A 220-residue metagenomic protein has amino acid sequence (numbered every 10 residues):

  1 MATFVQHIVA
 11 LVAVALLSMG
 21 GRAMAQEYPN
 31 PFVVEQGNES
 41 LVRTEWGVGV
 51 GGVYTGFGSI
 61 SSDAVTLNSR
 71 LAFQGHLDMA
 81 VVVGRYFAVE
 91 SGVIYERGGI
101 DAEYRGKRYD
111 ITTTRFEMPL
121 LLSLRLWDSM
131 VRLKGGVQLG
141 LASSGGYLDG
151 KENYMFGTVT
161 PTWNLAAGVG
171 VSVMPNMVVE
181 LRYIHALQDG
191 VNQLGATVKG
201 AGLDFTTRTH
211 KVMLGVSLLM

Functional and structural regions predicted by a protein language model:
G21-A80, L133, G140-G146, K151 (+2 more regions): Short glycine/proline- and aromatic-enriched beta-strand/turn motifs that initiate or cap beta-hairpins
N38-V42, A64-L71, K107-T114, Y154-P161 (+1 more regions): Replace "Gram-negative outer membrane beta-barrel proteins" with "bacterial and organellar outer membrane beta-barrel
G52-G58, Y95-G99, L126-D128, L139-S143 (+2 more regions): Transmembrane beta-strands of outer-membrane beta-barrel pores
G58-A64, D101-K107, G145-E152, V191-V198: Outer-membrane beta-barrel translocator domains and adjoining extracellular loop/strand segments of Gram-negative
H76-D78, P119-S123, G168-G170, G215-S217: Outer-membrane beta-barrel architecture
V81-R85, L124-D128, V173-P175, M220: Outer-membrane beta-barrel strand-turn architecture
Y86-V89, M130-L133, V171, P175-L181: Repeated loop/turn-to-beta-strand initiation elements of outer-membrane beta-barrel proteins
Y154-M155, T160-M220: Predominantly the C-terminal beta-signal and adjacent terminal strand-loop region of outer-membrane beta-barrel
